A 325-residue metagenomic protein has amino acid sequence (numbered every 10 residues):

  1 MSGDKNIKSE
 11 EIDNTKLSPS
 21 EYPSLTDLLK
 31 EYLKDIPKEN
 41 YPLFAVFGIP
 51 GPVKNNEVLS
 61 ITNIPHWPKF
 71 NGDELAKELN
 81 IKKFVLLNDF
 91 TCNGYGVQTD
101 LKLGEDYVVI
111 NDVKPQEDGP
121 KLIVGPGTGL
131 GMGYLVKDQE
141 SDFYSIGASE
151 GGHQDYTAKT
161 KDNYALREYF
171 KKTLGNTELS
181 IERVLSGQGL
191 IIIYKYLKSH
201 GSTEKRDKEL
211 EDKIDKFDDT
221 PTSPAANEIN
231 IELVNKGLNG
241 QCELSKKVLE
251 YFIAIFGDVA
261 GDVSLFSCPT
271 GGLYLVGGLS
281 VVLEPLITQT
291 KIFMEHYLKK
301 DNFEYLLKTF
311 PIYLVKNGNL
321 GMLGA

Functional and structural regions predicted by a protein language model:
M1, Y95, L122-G125, L130-V136: Short beta-strand scaffold segments in enzyme catalytic cores
M1-Y41, N80, A165-A325: ATP-binding/phosphotransfer module of carbohydrate and carboxylate kinases, centering on a glycine-rich
S20, F90-C92, L130: Acidic, glycine-rich active-site loops and adjacent beta-strand->loop/helix elements that engage anionic groups
A45-G51, D89, P126-T128, T270-S280: Glycine-rich beta-strand-to-loop/alpha-helix junction loops that act as flexible
P52-K54, G129-G133, I192, V282: Short, acidic Gly/Pro/Ser/Thr-rich loop/turn segments
P52-P120, G152-A165, P285-F303, L307: Glycine-rich phosphate-binding loop and adjoining helix at the ATP-binding site of ATP-dependent phosphoryl-transfer
V97-Q98, G133-K137, L166, Y196: A short secondary-structure junction signal
Q116-D118, G125, Q139-K161, E168-K171 (+1 more regions): Small-residue (GG/TT-enriched) beta-loop-alpha framework at ligand/catalytic clefts
